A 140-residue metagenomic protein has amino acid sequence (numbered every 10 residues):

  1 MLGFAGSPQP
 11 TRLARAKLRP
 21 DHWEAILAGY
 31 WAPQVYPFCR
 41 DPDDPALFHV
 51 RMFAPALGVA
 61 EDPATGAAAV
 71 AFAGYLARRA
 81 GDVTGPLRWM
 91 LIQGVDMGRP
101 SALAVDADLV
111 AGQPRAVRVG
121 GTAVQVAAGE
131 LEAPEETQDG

Functional and structural regions predicted by a protein language model:
M1-G140: Active-site proximal loop and beta-alpha junction motif in alpha/beta enzyme cores
